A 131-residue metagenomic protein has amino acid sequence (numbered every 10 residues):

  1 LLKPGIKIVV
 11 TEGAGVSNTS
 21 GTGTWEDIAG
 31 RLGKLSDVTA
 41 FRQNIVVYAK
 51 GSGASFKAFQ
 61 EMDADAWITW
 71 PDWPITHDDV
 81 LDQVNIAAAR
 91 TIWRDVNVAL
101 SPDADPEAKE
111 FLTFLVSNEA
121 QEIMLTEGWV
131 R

Functional and structural regions predicted by a protein language model:
L2-R131: Exported/periplasmic ABC-transporter solute-binding proteins
